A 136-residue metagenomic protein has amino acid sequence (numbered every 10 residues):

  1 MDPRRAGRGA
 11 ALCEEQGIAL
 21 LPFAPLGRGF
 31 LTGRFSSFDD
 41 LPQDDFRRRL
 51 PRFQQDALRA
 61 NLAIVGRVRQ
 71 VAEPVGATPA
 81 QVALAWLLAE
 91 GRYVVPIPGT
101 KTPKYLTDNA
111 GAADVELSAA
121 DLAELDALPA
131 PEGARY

Functional and structural regions predicted by a protein language model:
M1-Y136: Beta/alpha (TIM)-barrel catalytic core signal, keyed to glycine-rich beta->alpha loops juxtaposed to Asp/Glu that bind
